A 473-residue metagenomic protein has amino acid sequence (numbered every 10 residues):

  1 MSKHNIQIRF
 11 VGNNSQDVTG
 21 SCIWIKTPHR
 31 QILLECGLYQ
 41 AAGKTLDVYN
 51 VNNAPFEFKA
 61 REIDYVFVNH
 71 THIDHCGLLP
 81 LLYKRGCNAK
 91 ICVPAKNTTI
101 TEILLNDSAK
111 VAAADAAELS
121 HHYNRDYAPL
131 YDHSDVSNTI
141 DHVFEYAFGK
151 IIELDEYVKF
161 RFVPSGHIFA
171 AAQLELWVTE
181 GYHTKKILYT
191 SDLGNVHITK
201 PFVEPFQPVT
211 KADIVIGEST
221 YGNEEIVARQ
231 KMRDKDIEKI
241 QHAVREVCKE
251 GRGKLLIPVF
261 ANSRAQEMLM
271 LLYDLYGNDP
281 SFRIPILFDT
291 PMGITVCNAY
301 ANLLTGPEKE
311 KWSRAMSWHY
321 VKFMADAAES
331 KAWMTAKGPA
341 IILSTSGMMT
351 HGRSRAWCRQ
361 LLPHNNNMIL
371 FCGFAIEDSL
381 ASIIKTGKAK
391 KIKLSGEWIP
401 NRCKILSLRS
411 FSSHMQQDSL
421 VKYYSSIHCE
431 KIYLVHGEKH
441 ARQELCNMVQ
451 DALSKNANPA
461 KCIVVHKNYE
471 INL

Functional and structural regions predicted by a protein language model:
S2-F67, C76, Y83-E267, Y273-P280: His/Asp/Glu-rich metal-coordinating catalytic cores of metallo-dependent phosphodiesterases/hydrolases acting on
I25-P28, W177-T179, E204-P208, L271-N278 (+5 more regions): Short, solvent-exposed amphipathic alpha-helical segments in soluble enzyme and RNA/protein-processing domains
R30, G86-K90, E250-G253, F282-I284 (+3 more regions): A short helix->loop->beta-strand "cap" motif at the edges of active sites that frequently abuts
D141-F148, V321-D326, V464-V465: Short acidic-hydrophobic, aromatic-tinged amphipathic segments that line or gate anion-handling sites
K239-S379, K393, V435: Hard-cation-handling environments
G352-C358, S412-I427: A short, acidic, amphipathic alpha-helical segment used as a generic capping/interface helix at domain edges
I392-K422: Generic long, charged, amphipathic alpha-helical segments
A441-Y469: Short acidic, glycine/proline-enriched helix-loop-strand junctions
